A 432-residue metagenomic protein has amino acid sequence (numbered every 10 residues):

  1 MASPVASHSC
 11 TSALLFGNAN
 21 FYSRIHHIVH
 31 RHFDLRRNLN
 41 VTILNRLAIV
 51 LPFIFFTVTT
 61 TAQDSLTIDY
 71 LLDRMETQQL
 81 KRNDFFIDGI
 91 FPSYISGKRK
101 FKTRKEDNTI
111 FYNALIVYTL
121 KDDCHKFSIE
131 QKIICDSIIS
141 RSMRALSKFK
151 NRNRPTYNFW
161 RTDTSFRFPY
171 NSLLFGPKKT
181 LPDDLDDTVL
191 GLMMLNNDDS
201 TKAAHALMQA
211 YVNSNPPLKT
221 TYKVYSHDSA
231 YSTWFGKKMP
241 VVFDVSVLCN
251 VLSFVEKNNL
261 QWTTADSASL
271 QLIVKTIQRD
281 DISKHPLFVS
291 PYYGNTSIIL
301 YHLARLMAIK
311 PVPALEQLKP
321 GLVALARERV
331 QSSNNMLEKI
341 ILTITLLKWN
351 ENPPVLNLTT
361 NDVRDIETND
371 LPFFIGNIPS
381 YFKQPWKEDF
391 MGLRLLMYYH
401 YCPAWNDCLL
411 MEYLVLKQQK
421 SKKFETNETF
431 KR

Functional and structural regions predicted by a protein language model:
M1-P4, H8-T42: Hydrophobic topogenic segments
I43-V50: Sec-dependent signal peptide recognition, specifically the positively charged N-region followed immediately by
P52-T60: Hydrophobic h-region of N-terminal signal peptides that target proteins for export in Gram-negative bacteria
T60-L66, T426-R432: Sec-dependent signal peptide cleavage junction
Q63-F91: An edge-strand/N-cap motif at the start of beta-rich repeat modules
D64-L66, S93-S137, N151-T201, S226-A268 (+3 more regions): An alpha-helical repeat/solenoid feature that recognizes helix-turn-helix modules
L71, M75, S142-L146, M208 (+2 more regions): Buried hydrophobic core positions in alpha-solenoid tandem helical repeats
H205-T221: Long, hydrophobic, well-ordered secondary-structure blocks that form the structural core and pocket-lining surfaces
